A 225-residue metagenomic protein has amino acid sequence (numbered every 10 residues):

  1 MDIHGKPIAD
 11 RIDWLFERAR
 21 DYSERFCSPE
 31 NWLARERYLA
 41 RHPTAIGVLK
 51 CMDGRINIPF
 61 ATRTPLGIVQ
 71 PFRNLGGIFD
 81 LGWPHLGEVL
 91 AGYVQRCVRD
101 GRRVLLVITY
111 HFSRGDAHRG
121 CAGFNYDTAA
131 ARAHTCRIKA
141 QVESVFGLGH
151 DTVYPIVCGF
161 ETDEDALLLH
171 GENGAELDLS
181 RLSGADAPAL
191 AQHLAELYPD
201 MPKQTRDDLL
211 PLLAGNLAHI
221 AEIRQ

Functional and structural regions predicted by a protein language model:
M1-T44, G76-V89, V94-V104, S113-Q225: Divalent-metal-activated hydrolytic enzyme cores
T44-A45, I68: A generic secondary-structure signal marking the coil-to-beta-strand transition
L49, L106-Y110: Short, conserved beta-strand edge motifs with alternating hydrophobic and charged residues
K50-I78: Catalytic core of membrane glycerolipid acyltransferases/transacylases, capturing the structured, soluble-facing
D53-R55, F112-G115: Solvent-exposed loop/turn segments at secondary-structure junctions within structured extracellular/periplasmic domains
